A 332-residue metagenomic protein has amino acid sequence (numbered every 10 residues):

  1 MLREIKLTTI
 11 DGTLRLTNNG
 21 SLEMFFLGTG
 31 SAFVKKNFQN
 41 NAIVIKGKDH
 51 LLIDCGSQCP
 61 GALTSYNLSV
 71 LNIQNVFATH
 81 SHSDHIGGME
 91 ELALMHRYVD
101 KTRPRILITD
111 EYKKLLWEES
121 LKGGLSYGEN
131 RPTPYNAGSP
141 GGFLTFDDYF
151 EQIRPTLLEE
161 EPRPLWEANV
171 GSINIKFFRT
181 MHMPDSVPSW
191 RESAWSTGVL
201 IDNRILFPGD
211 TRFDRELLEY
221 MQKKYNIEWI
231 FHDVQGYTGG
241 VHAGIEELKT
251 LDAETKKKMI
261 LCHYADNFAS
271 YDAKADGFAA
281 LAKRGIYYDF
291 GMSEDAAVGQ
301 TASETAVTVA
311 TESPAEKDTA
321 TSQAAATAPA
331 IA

Functional and structural regions predicted by a protein language model:
M1-L206, N267-A332: Binuclear metal-dependent hydrolase catalytic cores
T211-T311: Cap/insert and terminal regions of metallo-dependent hydrolase folds
